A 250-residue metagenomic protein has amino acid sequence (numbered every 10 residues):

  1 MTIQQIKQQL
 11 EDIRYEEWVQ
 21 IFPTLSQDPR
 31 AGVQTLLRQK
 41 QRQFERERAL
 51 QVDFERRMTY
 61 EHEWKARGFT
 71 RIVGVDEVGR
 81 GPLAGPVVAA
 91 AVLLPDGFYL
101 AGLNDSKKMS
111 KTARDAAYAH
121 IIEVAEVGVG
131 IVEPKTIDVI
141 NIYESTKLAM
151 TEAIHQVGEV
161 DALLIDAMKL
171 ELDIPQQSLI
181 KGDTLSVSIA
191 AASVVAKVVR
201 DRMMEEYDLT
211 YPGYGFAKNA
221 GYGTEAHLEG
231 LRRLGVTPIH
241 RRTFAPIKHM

Functional and structural regions predicted by a protein language model:
M1-V73, R80-M250: RNase H-like, Mg2+-dependent phosphodiesterase core, and more generally RNA phosphate-backbone-engaging helix-loop
